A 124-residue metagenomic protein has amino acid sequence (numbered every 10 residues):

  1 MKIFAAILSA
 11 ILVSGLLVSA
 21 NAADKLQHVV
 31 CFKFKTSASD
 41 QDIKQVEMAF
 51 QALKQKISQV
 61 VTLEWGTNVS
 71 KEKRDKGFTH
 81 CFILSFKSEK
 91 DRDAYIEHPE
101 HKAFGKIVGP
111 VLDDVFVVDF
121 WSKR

Functional and structural regions predicted by a protein language model:
M1-I7: Positively charged n-region of N-terminal signal peptides that target proteins for export
V13-T79, K87-E97, F120-R124: Short S/T/G/P-rich N-terminal loop/turn motif that feeds into the first structured element of a domain
Q59-V60, L112-D114: A generic structural signal for alpha->beta connector loops
I83: Short, structured active-site "lid" loops
D93-A94, K106-L112: Short, exposed beta-strand-loop hairpins at the edges of beta-sheets in extracellular/periplasmic proteins
